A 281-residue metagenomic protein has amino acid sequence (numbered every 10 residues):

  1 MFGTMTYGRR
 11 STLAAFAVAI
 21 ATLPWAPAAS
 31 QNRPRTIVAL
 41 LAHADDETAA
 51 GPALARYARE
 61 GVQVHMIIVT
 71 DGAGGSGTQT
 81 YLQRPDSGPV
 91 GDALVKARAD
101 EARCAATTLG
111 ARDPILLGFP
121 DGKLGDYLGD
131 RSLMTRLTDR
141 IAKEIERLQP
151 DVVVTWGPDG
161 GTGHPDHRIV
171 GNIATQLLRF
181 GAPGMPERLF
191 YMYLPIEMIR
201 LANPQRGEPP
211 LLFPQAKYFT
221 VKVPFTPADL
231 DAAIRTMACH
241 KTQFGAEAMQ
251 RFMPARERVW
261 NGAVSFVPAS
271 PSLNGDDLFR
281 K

Functional and structural regions predicted by a protein language model:
F2-G3, G91: Helix-centric, low-specificity signal for extended rod-like, repetitive segments
G3, W25-P27, N32-I37, E60 (+1 more regions): Metal-dependent de-N-acetylase/amidase catalytic core
G3-A17: N-terminal secretory signal peptides and thylakoid transit peptides that target proteins across membranes
R9-R10, R98, A233: Short, cationic motifs built from Arg/Lys/His that form the positively charged side of catalytic pockets
L13-A14, A102, W260: General helical structural elements
L13-P27: N-terminal export signals
S30-L148, Q176-F180: Active-site rim/loop-helix segments in enzyme catalytic domains that contact anionic ligands
